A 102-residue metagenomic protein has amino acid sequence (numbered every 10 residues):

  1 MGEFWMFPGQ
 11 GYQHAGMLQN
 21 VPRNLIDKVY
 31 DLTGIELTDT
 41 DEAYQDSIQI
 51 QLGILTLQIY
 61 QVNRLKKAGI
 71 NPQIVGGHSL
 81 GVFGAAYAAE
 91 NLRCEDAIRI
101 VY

Functional and structural regions predicted by a protein language model:
M1-G76: Helix-rich "cap/lid" substructures immediately adjacent to catalytic or cofactor-binding pockets
Q10, A89-Y102: Alpha/beta catalytic cores of group-transfer enzymes, especially the acyltransferase/condensing modules of polyketide
G16-L18, G76-H78, A88, I98-I100: Short loop/turn and capping residues at structural boundaries
Q58, Q73-A85, A89, R93: Gly/Ala-rich beta-loop-alpha elbow adjacent to hydrolase catalytic centers
N63, A68, Y87-A88, R99: Hydrophobic, well-ordered beta-alpha structural blocks that scaffold small-molecule cofactor pockets
